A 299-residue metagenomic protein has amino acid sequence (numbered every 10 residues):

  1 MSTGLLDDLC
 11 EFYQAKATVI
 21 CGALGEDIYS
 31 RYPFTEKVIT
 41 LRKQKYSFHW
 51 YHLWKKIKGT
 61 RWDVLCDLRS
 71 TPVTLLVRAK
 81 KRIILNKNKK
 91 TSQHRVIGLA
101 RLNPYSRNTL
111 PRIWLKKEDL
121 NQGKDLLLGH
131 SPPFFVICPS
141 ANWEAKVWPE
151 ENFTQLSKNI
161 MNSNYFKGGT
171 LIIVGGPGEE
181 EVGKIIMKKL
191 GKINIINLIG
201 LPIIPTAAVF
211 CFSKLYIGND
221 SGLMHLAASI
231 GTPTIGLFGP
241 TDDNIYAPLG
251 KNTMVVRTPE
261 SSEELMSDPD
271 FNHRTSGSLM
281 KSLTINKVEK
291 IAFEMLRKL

Functional and structural regions predicted by a protein language model:
M1-L299: Catalytic machinery of carbohydrate-active enzymes, primarily nucleotide-sugar-dependent glycosyltransferases
